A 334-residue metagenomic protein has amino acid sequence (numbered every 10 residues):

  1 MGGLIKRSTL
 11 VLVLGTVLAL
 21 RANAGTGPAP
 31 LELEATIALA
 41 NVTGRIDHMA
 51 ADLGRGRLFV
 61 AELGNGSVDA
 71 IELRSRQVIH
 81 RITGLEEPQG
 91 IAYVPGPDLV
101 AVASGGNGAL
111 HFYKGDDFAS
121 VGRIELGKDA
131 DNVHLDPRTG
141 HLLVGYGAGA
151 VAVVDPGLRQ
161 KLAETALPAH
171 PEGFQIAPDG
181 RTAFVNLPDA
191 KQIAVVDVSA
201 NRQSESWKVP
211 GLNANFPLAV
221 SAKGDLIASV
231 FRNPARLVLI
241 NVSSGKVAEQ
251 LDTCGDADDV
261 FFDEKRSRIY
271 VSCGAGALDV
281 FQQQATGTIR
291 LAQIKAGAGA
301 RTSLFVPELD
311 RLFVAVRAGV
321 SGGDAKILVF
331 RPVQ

Functional and structural regions predicted by a protein language model:
M1-R7: Positively charged n-region of N-terminal signal peptides that target proteins for export
L4, R21-Q334: Predominantly soluble domains enriched in secretory-pathway, periplasmic, or organellar proteins
S8-R21: Bacterial N-terminal signal peptides
